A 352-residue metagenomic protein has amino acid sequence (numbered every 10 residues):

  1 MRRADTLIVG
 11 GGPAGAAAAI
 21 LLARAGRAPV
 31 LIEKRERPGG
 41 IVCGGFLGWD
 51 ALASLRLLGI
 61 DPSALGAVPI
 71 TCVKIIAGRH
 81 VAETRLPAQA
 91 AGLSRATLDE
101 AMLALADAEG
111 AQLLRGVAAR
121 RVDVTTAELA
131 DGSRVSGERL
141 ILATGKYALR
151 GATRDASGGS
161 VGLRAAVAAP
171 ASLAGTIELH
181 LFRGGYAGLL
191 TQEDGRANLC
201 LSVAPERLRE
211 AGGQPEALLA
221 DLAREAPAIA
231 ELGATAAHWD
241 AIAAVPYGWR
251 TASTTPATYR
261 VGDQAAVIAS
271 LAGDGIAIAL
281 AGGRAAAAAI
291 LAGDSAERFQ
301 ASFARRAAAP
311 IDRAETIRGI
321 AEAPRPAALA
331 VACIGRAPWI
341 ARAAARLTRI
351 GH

Functional and structural regions predicted by a protein language model:
M1-A14: Beta1/beta-strand and adjacent pyrophosphate-binding region of the FAD-binding site in flavoprotein oxidoreductases
G12-P13, R37-P38, A277: Residue-level detector of alpha-helix initiation sites
I20-C43: Glycine-rich FAD pyrophosphate-binding loop
A51-L103: A conserved beta-strand/loop capping segment in the N-terminal third of enzymes that catalyze redox or closely related
L55, I276-G293, F299: An active-site-proximal "capping" alpha-helix that borders the catalytic cofactor pocket
L105-A234: Predominantly flavin-linked oxidoreductase catalytic cores and closely associated redox partners
R209-I278, G282-A286: FAD/FMN-dependent oxidoreductases across multiple families
A288-H352: C-terminal helical "tail/cap" subdomain of flavin- and related membrane-associated enzymes
